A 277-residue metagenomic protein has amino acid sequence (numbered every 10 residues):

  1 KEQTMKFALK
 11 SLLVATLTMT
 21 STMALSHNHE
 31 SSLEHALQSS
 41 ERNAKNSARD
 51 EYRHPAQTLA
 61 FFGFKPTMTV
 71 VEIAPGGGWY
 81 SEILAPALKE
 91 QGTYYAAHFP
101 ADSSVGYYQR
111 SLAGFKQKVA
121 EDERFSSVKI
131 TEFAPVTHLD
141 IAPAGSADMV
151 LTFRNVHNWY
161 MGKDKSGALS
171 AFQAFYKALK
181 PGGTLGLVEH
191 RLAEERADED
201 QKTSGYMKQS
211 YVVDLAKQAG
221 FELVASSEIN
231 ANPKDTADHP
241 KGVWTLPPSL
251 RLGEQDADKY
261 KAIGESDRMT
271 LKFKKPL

Functional and structural regions predicted by a protein language model:
S21-M23: N-terminal signal peptide c-region/cleavage motif recognized by signal peptidases
S32-P66, I83: Class I SAM-dependent methyltransferase Rossmann-like catalytic core, especially the SAM/SAH-binding loop
P66-G76: Conserved class I S-adenosyl-L-methionine
A85-P86, S166-P181: A short glycine-rich, Lys/Arg-flanked "PGG" loop and its adjoining helix->strand segment in the class I
Y108-L139: S-adenosyl-L-methionine
L139-L151: A short acidic, Gly/Pro-enriched loop at the edge of an enzyme's catalytic core that lines a small-molecule cofactor
G182-H190: Conserved beta-strand signature within the Rossmann-like core of class I S-adenosyl-L-methionine
A219, D258-L277: C-terminal lobe and adjacent flexible extensions of AdoMet/dcAdoMet transferase-like proteins
